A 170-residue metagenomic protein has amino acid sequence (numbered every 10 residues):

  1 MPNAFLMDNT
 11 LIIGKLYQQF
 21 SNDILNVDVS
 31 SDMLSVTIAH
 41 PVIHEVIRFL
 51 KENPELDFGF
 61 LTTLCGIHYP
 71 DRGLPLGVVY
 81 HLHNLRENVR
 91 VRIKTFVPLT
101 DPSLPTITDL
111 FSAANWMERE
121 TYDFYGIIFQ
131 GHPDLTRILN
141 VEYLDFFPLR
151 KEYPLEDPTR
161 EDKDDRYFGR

Functional and structural regions predicted by a protein language model:
M1-R170: Terminal low-complexity/charged segments
